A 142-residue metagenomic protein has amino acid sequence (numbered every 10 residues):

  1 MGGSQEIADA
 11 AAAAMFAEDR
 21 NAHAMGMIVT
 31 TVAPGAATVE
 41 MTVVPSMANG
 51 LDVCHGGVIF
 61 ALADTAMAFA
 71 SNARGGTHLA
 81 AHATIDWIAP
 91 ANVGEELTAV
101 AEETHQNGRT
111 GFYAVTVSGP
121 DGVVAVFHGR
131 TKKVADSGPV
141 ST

Functional and structural regions predicted by a protein language model:
M1-E40, V44, T142: Non-catalytic linker/capping segments at the edges of enzyme domains
M1-E6, A91-V93, T98, T104-T142: HotDog/MaoC-like acyl-thioester-processing domains
A17, N21-A24, E40-A66: Hot-dog-fold acyl-thioester-processing enzymes
H23-M25, G35-A37, G56, T77-A83 (+3 more regions): A generic structural signal for short beta-strands and their flanking turns/coil linkers
V58-T65, A83-A89, T116-V117, H128-K132: Hydrophobic alpha-helical segments of small multi-pass membrane proteins
A68-T98, E103: Hydrophobic beta-strand-centered segment that forms part of the acyl-chain substrate-binding groove
